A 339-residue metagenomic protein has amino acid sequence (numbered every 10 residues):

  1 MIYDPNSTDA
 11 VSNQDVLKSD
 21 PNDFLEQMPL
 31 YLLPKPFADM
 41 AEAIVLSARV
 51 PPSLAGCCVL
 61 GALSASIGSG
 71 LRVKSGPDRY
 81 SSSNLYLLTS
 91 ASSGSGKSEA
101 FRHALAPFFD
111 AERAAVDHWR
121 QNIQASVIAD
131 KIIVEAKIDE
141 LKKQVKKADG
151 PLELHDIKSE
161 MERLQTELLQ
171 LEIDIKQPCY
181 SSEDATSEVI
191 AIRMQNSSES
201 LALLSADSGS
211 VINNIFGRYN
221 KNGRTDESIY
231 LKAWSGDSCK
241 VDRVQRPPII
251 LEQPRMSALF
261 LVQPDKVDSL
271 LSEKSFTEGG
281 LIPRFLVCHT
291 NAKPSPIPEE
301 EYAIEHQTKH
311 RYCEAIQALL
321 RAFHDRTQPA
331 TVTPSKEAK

Functional and structural regions predicted by a protein language model:
M1-K339: Phosphate-handling catalytic cores of nucleic-acid transaction enzymes
